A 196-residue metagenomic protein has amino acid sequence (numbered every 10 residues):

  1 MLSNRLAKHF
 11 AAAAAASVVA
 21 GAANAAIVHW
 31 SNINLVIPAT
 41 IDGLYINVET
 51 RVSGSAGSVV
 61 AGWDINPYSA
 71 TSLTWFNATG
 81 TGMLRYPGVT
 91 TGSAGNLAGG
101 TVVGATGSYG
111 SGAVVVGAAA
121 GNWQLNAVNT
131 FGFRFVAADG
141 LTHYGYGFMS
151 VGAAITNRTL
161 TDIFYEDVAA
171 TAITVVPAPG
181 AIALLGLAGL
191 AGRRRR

Functional and structural regions predicted by a protein language model:
L2-V28, F164-G192: Short, threonine-centered small-residue motifs that mark membrane-proximal processing/anchoring sites and TM-junction
A26-G147, V151-V175: A domain-level signal for the mature, folded cores of soluble proteins
R195-R196: Membrane-interface capping segments at transmembrane-helix boundaries
